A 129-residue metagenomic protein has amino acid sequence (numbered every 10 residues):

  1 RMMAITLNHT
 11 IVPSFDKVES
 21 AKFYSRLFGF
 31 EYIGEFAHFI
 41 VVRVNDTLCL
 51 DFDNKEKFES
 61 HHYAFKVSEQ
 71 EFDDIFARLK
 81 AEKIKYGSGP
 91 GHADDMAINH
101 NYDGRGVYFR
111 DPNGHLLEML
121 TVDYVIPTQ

Functional and structural regions predicted by a protein language model:
R1, I40, T47, N99 (+1 more regions): Amphipathic alpha-helical "stalk" segments
R1-V18, Y63, D123-Q129: N-terminal beta-strand motif that seeds the catalytic metal site of vicinal oxygen chelate
A4, I11-C49, N54-E56: Core segments of cupin and vicinal oxygen chelate
A4-T6, E56-S60, H100-N101: Short glycine-enriched loop/turn motifs at secondary-structure junctions
H9-I11, V41, H62-A64, G106-Y108: Short aromatic/hydrophobic contact patches that present stacked aromatics for nucleic-acid/ligand binding
E31-F36, G91, T121-V122: Conserved catalytic-core motifs of GNAT/GCN5-like acyltransferases
T47-C49, K57-F58, S68-D73: Short, charged/polar surface micro-motifs in flexible loops or helix N-caps
F65-P112, L116, Y124-T128: Vicinal oxygen chelate
